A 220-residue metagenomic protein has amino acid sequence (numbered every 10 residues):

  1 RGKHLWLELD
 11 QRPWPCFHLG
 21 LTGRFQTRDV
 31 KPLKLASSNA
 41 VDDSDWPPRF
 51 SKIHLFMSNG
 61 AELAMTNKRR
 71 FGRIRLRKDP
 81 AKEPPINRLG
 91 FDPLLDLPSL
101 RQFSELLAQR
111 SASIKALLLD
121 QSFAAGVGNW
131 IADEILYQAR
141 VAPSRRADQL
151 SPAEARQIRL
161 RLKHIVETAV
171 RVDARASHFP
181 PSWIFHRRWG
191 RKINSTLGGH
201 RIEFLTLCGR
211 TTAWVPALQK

Functional and structural regions predicted by a protein language model:
R1-K220: Structured catalytic/nucleic-acid-binding cores of DNA maintenance enzymes
